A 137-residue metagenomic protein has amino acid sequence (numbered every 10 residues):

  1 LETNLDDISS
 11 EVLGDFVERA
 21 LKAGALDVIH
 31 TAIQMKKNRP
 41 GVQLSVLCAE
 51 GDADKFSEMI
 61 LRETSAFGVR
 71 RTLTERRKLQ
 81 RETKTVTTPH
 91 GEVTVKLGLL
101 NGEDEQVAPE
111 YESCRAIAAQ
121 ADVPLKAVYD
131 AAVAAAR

Functional and structural regions predicted by a protein language model:
L1-R137: Long, contiguous binding/interaction regions
